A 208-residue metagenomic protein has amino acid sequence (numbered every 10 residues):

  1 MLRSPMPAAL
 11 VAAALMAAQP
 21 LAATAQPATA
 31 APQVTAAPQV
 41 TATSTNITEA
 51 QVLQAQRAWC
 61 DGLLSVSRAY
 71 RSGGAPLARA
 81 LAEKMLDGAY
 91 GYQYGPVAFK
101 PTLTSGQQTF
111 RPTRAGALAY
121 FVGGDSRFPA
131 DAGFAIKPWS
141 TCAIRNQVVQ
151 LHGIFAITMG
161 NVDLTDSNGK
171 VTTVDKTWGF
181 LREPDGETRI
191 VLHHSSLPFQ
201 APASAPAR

Functional and structural regions predicted by a protein language model:
M1-L10: Bacterial N-terminal signal peptides that target proteins for export
A9-Q19: Bacterial N-terminal signal peptides
L21-A25: Sec/Tat signal peptide C-region and signal peptidase I cleavage site
Q26-Y92, P96: Short, low-complexity N-terminal intrinsically disordered segments enriched in polar/charged residues
Y70-Q147: A solvent-exposed, acidic/Ser-Thr-rich amphipathic alpha-helical stretch
L151-M159, D163, N168-A205: Short beta-strand edge/turn micro-motifs at domain boundaries
